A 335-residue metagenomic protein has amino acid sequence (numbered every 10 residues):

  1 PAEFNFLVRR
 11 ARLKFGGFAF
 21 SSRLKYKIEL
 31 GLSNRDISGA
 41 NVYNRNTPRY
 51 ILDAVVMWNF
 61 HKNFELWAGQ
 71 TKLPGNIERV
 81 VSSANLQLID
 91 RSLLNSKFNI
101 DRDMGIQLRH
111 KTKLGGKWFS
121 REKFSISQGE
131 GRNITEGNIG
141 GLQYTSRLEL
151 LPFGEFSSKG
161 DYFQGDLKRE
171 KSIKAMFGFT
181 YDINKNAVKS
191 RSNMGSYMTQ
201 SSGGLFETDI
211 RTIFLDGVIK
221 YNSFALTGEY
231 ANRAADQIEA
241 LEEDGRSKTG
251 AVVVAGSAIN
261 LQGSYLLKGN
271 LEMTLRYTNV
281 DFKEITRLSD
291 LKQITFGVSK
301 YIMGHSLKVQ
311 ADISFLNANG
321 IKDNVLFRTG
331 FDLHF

Functional and structural regions predicted by a protein language model:
P1, I37-Y50, V80-A84, I134-I139 (+5 more regions): Outer-membrane beta-barrel translocator domains and adjoining extracellular loop/strand segments of Gram-negative
P1-R132, G137-G154, I173-M176, A255 (+1 more regions): Outer membrane beta-barrel
G17-S21, I219-S223, K268, K300-G304 (+1 more regions): A generic beta-sheet turn/junction motif
G131, N279-K283, M303-H305, L316-A318: Short Gly/Pro-enriched loop/turn and capping motifs at secondary-structure junctions
I139, E149-F153, S157-K283: Detector for outer-membrane/organellar transmembrane beta-barrel domains, recognizing the amphipathic beta-strand
Y144-E155, V298-K300, L307, K322-F335: Outer-membrane beta-barrel "beta-signal"
T227-E229, M273-R276, G297, L307-S314: Conserved active-site loop/cleft motifs that coordinate metal ions or position small ligands
N260-S264, R276, S299, D312 (+1 more regions): Generic hydrophobic alpha-helical scaffold/packing signal
